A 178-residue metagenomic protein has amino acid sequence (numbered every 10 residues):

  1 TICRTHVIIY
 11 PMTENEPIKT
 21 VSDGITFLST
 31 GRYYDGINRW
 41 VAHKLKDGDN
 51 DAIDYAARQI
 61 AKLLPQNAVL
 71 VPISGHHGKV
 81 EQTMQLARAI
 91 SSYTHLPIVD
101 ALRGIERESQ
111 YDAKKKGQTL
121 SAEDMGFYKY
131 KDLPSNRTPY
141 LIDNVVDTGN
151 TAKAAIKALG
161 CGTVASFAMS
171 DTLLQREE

Functional and structural regions predicted by a protein language model:
C3-A68, R103-N136, S170-T172: Active-site-facing substrate-recognition patch
K62, R88, S92, K157-C161: Short, well-ordered alpha-helices that flank and scaffold nucleotide-derived cofactor binding pockets
N67-H76: Short glycine-rich phosphate-binding loop at a beta-alpha junction
A68, P139, C161-V164: Hydrophobic anchor at the start of a short beta-strand that flanks the dinucleotide cofactor-binding loop
P72, L141-I142: Hydrophobic Val/Ile/Leu positions in short beta-strands of Rossmann-like dinucleotide-binding domains
V80-L96: Substrate-recognition/cap helix-loop segment adjacent to the acidic, metal-dependent catalytic center of Asp-based
I142-A155: A phosphate-binding catalytic loop at a beta-strand-loop-alpha-helix junction that coordinates phosphoryl groups
K153-K157, C161-E178: A short, conserved beta-to-alpha structural element at the edge of catalytic cores that scaffolds binding
